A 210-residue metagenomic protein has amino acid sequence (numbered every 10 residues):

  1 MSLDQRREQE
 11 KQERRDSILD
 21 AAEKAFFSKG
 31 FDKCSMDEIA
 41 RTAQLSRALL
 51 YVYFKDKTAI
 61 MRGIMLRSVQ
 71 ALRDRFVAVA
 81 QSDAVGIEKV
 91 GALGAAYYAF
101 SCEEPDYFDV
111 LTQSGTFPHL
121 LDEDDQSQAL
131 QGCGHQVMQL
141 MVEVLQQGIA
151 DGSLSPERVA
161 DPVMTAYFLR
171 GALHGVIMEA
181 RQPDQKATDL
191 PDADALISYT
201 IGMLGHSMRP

Functional and structural regions predicted by a protein language model:
M1-K29, K33-T42, A59-R62: Basic, helix-initiating cap at the start of DNA-binding domains
A22, Q44-F54: Short hydrophobic/aromatic patch on the recognition helix
F27, Y51-K55, R67: Base-recognition residues in the alpha-helical recognition helix of bacterial helix-turn-helix
D32, S46, K55-K57, V85: Short coil/turn motifs that cap or connect alpha-helices
M61-S68, L111: Alpha-helical DNA-contacting segments of helix-turn-helix folds
G63, V77-Y107, P162-L169: Hydrophobic alpha-helical connector segments
G91-F117, M138-E143, R170-H174, H206 (+1 more regions): Helical hydrophobic small-molecule/effector-binding pocket
F108-T112, S127, M138, I149-T200: Hydrophobic/aromatic-rich alpha-helical bundle segments in the mid-to-C-terminal region
